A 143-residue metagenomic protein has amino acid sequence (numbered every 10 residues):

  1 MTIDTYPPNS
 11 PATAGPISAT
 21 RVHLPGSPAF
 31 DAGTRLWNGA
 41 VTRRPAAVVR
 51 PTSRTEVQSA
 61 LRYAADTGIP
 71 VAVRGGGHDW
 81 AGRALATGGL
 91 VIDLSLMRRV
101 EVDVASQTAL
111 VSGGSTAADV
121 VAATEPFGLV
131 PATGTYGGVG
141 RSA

Functional and structural regions predicted by a protein language model:
M1-A143: N-terminal accessory segments
